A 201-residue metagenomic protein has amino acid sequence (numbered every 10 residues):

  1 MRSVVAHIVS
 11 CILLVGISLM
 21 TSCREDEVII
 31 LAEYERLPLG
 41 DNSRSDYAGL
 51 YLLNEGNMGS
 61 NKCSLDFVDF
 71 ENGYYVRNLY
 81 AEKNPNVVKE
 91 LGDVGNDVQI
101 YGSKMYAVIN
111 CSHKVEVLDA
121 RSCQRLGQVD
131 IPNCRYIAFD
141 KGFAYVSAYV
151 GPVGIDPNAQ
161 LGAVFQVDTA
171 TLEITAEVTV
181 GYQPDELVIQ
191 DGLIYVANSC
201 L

Functional and structural regions predicted by a protein language model:
M1-V9: Bacterial N-terminal signal peptides that target proteins for export
H7, R24-L201: Predominantly soluble domains enriched in secretory-pathway, periplasmic, or organellar proteins
L13: Active-site nucleophile-His-acid catalytic modules used for acyl/amide transfer and hydrolysis across diverse enzymes
L19-S22: C-terminal motif of bacterial Sec signal peptides marking the signal peptidase cleavage site
